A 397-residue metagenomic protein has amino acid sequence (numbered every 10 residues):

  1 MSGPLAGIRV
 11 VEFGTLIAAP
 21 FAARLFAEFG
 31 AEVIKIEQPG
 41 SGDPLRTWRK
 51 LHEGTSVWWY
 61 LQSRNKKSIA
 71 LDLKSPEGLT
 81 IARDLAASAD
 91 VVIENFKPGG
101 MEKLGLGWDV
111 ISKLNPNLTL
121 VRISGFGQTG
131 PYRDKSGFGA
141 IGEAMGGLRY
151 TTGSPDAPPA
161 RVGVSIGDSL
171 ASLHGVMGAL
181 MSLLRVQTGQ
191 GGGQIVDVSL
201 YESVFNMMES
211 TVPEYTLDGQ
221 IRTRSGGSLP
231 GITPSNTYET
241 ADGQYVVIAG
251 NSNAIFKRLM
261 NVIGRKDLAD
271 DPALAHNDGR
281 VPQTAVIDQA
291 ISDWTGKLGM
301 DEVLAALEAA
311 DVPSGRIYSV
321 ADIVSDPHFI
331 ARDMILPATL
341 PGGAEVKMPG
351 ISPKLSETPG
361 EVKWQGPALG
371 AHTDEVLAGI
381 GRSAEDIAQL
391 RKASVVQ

Functional and structural regions predicted by a protein language model:
M1-G189, A368, H372-Q397: N-terminal helix-loop segment corresponding to the beta1-alpha1 unit of nucleotide/adenylate-binding folds
M1-R9, R222, E239-A241, D322-Q397: Terminal low-complexity tails and localization/encapsulation signals of metabolic enzymes
V33, E308-D322, S383-A388: Short, well-structured beta-strand/strand-turn elements
G40, F126-G127, L200-F205, D242-Q244 (+2 more regions): Glycine-rich beta-alpha junction loops
Q128, D156-S165, Q187-V204, R224-P230 (+1 more regions): Conserved Rossmann-fold dehydrogenase catalytic segment
A157-I166, E239-Q244, T358: Flexible glycine/proline-enriched surface loops and loop-helix/loop-strand junctions
S172-G193, N206-D218, M260-R265: Oxidoreductase and adenylate-handling cofactor-binding alpha/beta cores
P234-A310, S314: Aromatic-enriched alpha-helical interface/lid elements that frame and gate functional surfaces
